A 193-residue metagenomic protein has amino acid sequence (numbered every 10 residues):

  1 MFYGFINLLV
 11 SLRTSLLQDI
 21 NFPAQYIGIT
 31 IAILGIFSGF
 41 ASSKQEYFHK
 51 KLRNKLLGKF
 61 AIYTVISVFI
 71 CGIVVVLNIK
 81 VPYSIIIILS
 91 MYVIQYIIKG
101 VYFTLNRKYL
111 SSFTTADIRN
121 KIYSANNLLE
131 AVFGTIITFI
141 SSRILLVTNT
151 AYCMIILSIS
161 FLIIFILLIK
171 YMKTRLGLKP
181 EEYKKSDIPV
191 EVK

Functional and structural regions predicted by a protein language model:
M1-S15, I27-R53, F60, M91-L145: Substrate-agnostic recognition of the 12-TM MFS/MFS-like secondary transporter fold
S15-N21: Membrane-interface helix caps of multi-pass secondary transporters
I20, N78-P82, S112-F113: Helix-boundary and loop/linker segments of multi-pass membrane transporters
A24, R53-K55, I85, A116 (+1 more regions): Membrane-helix interface/capping residues of multi-pass secondary transporters
F40, S67-V74, I136, S160-L167: Transmembrane-helix signature of multi-pass solute transporters
F48, V74-V81, I140, T148 (+1 more regions): Helix-loop junctions at the membrane-solvent interface of multi-pass transporters, primarily the C-terminal
L56-F103: C-terminal transmembrane helical hairpin of 12-TM major facilitator-type secondary transporters
T150-K193: Multi-pass alpha-helical transporter architecture, strongest for 12-TM Major Facilitator/SLC carriers used
